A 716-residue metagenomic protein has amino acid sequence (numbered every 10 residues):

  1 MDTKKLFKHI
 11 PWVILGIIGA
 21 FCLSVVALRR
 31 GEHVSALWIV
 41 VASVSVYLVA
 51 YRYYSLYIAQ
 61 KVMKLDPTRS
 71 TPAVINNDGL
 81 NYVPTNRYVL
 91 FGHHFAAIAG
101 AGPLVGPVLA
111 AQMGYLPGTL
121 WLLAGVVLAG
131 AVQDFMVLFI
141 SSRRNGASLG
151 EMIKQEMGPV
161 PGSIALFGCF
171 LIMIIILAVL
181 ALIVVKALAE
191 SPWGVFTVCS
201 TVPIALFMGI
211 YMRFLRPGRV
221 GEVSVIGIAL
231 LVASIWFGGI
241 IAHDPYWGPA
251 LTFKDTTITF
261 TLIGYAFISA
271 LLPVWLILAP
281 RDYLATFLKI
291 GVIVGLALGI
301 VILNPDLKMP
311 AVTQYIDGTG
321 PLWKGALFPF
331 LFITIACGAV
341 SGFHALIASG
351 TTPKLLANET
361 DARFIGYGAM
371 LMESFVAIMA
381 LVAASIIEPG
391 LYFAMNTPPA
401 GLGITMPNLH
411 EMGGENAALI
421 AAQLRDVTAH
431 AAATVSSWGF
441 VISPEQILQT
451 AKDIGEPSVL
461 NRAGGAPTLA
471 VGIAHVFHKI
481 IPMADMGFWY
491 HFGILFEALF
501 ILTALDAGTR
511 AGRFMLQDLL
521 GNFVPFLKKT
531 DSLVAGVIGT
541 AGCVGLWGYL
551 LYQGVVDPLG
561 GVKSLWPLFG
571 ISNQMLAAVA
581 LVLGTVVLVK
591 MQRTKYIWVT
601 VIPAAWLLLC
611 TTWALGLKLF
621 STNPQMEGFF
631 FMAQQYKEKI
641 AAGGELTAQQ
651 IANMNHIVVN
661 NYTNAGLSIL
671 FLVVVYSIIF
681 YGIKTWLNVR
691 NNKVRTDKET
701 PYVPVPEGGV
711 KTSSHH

Functional and structural regions predicted by a protein language model:
M1-G16, V49-L104, T286, G325-A326 (+1 more regions): Membrane-interface "cap" regions at the ends of multi-pass membrane proteins
S24-R30, S35, N81-R144, Q155-P159 (+8 more regions): Membrane-interface helix-loop-helix modules in multi-pass membrane proteins
E32-R52, L56, A110-I140, G150 (+4 more regions): Extracellular loop-to-transmembrane helix junctions
L56-V83, L109, L123, V132-P161 (+6 more regions): Flexible loop linkers connecting adjacent transmembrane helices in multi-pass alpha-helical membrane transporters
G92-I98, G125-N145, L149-V223, L230-L262 (+4 more regions): Helix-loop-helix module between adjacent transmembrane segments
E156-I174, G366-I378, A463-G465, M483-G493 (+3 more regions): Loop-to-transmembrane helix boundary motifs in multi-pass membrane proteins
E190, G209, R213, A229-F260 (+5 more regions): Hydrophobic alpha-helical segments and their helix-loop junctions in multi-pass secondary transporters
I300-I316, L371-G472, A507, L551-D557: Extracellular/periplasmic helix-exit of transmembrane alpha-helices
